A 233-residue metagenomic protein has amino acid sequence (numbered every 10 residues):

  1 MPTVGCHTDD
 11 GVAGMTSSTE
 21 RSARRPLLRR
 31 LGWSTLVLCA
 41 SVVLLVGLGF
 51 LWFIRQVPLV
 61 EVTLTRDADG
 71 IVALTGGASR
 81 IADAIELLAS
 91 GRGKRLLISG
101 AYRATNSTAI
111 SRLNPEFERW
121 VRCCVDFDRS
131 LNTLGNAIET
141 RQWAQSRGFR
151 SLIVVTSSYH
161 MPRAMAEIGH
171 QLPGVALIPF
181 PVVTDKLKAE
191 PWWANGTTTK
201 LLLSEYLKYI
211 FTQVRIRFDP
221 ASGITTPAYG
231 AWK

Functional and structural regions predicted by a protein language model:
D9-D10: Acidic/polar hotspots within intrinsically disordered regions
T19-V62: N-terminal type II signal-anchor transmembrane helix that functions as the membrane-insertion/stop-transfer segment
F53-G196: A structural signal for short, hydrophobic/glycine-enriched beta-strand patches
N195-T225: A transmembrane-helix-recognition feature enriched in membrane-embedded lipid enzymes and envelope glyco-/phospholipid
G223-K233: Hinge/cleft segment of the Venus flytrap/periplasmic-binding protein
